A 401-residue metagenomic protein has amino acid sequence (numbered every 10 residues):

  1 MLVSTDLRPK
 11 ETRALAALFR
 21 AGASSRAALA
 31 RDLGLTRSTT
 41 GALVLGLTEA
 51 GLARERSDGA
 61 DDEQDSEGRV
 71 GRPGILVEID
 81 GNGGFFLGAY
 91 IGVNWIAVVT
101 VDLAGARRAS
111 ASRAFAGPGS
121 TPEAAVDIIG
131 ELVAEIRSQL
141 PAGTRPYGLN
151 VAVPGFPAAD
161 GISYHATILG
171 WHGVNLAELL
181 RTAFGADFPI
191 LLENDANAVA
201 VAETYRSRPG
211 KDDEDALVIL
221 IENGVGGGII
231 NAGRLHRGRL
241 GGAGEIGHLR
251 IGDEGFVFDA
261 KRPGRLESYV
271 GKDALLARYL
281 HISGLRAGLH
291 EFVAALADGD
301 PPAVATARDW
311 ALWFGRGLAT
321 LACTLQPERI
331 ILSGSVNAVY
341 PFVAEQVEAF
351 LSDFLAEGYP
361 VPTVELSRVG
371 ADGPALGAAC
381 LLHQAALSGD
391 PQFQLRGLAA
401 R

Functional and structural regions predicted by a protein language model:
M1-V77, D390-R401: Nucleotide/phosphate-binding catalytic cleft detector across ATP-hydrolyzing and phosphate-transferring enzymes
V3-S4, R8, A16-F19, L191-R206 (+1 more regions): Glycine-rich phosphate-binding/hydrolytic loop that grips phosphoryl groups
D58-F86, I190-A216: Conserved phosphate-binding catalytic cores of ATP/NTP-utilizing and phosphoryl-transfer enzymes
G71-S110, V218-L235: Gly/Thr-rich phosphate-binding beta-strand-loop-beta motif of the actin/hexokinase/Hsp70
R107-D215, F342-D353: Glycine-rich phosphate-binding loop and adjoining helix at the ATP-binding site of ATP-dependent phosphoryl-transfer
P122-P141, L266-P341, P362-S367, A371-P374: Adenine-nucleotide phosphate-binding core of ATP-dependent small-molecule kinases
A186, L192-A196, I251-R286: Glycine-rich phosphate-binding loop plus the immediately following alpha-helix
D212-V270: Glycine-rich phosphate-binding loop of actin/hexokinase-like ATP-binding domains
